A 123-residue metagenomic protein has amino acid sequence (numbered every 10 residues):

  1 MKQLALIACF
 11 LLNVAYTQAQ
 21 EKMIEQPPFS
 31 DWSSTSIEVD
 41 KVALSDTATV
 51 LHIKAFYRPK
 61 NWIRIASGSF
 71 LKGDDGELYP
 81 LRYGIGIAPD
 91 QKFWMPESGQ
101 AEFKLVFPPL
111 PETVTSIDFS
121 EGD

Functional and structural regions predicted by a protein language model:
M1-M23: Bacterial Sec-dependent N-terminal signal peptides
E21-D46, D75-Y79, Y83-I87: Low-complexity, acidic Ser/Thr/Pro/Gly-rich terminal tails and inter-domain linkers that flank the onset of structured
W32-T35, L44-A48, R64, S98-Q100 (+1 more regions): Short, surface-exposed loop/turn motifs at beta-strand boundaries within globular domains
A48-Y57: Short, well-ordered beta-strand segments enriched in hydrophobic/aromatic residues
F56-P96: The feature marks short-to-medium sequence segments in extracytoplasmic or secretory-pathway proteins
L71, G122-D123: Serine/threonine-enriched low-complexity regions used as flexible
P80-I117, E121: Short, solvent-exposed, Trp/other aromatic-anchored flexible loops in extracytoplasmic proteins
